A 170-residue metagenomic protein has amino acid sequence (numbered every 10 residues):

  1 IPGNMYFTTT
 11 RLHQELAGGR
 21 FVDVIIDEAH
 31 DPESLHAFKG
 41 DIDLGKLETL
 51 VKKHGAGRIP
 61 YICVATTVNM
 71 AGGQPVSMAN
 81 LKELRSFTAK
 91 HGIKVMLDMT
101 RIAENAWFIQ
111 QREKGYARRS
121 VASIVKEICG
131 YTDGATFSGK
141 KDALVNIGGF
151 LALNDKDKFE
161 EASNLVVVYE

Functional and structural regions predicted by a protein language model:
I1-E170: Conserved PLP-enzyme active-site core in the AAT-like
